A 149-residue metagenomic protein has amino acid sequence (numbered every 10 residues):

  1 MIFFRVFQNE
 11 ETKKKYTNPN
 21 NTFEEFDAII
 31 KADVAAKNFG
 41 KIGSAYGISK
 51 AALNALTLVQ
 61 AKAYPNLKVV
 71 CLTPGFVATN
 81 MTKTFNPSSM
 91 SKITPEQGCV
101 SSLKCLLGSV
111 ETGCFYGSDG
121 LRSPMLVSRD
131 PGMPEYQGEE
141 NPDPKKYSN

Functional and structural regions predicted by a protein language model:
M1-P65, P87: Catalytic loop of short-chain dehydrogenase/reductase
N54-T57, A63-V77, E111-G113: Conserved Rossmann-fold SDR core element
P74, T79, T84-N149: C-terminal helical subdomain
